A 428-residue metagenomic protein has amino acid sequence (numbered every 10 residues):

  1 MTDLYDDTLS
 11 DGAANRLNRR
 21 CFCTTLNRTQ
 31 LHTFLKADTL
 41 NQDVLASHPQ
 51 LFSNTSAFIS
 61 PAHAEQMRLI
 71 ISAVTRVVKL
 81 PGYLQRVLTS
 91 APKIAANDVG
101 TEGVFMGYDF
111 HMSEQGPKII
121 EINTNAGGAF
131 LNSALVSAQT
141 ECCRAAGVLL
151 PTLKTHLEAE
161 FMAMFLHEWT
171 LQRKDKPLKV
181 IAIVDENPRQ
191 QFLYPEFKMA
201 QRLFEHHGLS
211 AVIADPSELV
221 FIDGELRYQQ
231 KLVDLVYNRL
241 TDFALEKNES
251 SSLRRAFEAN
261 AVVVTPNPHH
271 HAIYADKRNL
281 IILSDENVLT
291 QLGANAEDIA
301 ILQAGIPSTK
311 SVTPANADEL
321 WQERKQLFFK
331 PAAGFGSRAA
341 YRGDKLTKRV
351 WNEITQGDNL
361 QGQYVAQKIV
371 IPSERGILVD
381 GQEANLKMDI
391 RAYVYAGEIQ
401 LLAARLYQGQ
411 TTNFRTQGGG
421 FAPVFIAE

Functional and structural regions predicted by a protein language model:
M1-E428: Preference for protein termini
